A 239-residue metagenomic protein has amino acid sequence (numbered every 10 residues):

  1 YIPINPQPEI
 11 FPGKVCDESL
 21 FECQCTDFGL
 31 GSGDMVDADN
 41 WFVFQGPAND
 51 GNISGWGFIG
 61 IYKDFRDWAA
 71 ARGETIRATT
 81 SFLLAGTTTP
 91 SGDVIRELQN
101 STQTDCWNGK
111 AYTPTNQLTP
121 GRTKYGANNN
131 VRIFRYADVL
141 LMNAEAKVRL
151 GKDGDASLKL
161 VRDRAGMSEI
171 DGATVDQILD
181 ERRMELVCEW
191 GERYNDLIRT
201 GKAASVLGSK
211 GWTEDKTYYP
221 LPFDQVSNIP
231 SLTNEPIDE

Functional and structural regions predicted by a protein language model:
I2-P12: Gly/Pro-rich turn-and-neighbor structural signature
F11-I59, G126, V131, K147 (+3 more regions): Long, intrinsically disordered, low-complexity segments
E18, D67-R135: Flexible, polar/acidic helix-loop-strand segments at domain edges
I61-F65, V139-L141: Active-site-proximal alpha-helical segments within enzyme catalytic domains
Y136, N143-E145: Structural register within alpha-helical repeat arrays
